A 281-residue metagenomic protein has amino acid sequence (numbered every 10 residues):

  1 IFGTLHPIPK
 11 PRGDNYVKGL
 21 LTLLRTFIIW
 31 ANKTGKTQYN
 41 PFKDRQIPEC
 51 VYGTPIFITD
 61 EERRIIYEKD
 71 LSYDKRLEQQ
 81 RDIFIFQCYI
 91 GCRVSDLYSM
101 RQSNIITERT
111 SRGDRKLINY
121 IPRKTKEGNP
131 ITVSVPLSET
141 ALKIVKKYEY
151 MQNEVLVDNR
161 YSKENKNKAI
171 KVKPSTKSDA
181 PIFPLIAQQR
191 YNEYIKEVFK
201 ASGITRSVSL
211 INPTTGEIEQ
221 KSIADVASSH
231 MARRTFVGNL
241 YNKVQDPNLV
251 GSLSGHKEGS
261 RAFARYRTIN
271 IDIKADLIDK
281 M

Functional and structural regions predicted by a protein language model:
P7-T22, T37-V94, Y98, Q189: Basic, Lys/Arg- and aromatic-enriched nucleic-acid-binding interface segment
R25-N32, N270-K274: C-terminal flanking helix
I28-I56, S209-Q220: Short, charged hinge/linker segments at domain and secondary-structure junctions
S72-Y73, K171-A180, E193-S252, H256: Short, basic (Lys/Arg/His-rich) helix/loop patches that form interaction surfaces in the mid-to-C-terminal regions
I90, S99-Y150, D158-K166: Conserved tyrosine-mediated DNA breakage-rejoining catalytic core shared by Y-recombinases
S99-I105, Y241-K243, G251-E258, R265-I269: A short, basic/aromatic helix-end/turn motif that makes direct DNA contacts
K124-K126, Q188, S254-D279: Catalytic-site neighborhood detector that most strongly recognizes the C-terminal catalytic loop/helix of tyrosine
M151-K177, I204-R206, S260, D276-M281: C-terminal secondary-structure termini that scaffold catalytic or DNA-interacting sites
